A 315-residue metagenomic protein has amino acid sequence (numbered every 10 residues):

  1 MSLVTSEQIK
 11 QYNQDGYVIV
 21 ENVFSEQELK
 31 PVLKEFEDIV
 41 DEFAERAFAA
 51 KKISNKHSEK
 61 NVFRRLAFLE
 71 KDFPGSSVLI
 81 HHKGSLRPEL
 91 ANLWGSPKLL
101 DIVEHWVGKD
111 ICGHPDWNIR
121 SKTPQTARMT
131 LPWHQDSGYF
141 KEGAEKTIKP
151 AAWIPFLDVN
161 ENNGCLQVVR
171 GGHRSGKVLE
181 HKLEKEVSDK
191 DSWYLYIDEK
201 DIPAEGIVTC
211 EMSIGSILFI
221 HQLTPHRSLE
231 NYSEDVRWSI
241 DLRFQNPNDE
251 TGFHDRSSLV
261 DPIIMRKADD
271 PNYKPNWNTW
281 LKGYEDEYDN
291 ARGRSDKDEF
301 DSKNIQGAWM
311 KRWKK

Functional and structural regions predicted by a protein language model:
S2-Q14, E21-W133, Y139-E142, D255: Non-heme Fe(II)-dependent double-stranded beta-helix
K10, V159-P225: Double-stranded beta-helix
S25-E26, I119-S121, G138, V159-E161 (+3 more regions): Short, solvent-exposed loop/turn segments at secondary-structure junctions
E42, I53, F68, I214-F219 (+1 more regions): Non-heme Fe(II)/2-oxoglutarate
K60-R64, L131-D136, D191-P203, H254-P262: Short, surface-exposed loop/helix-turn segments at secondary-structure junctions that function as lids/hinges flanking
D116, T147-W153, N163, I207-T209 (+2 more regions): Extracellular structured ligand-interaction cores
M129-W133, E142-A144, N162-V168, K177-H181 (+1 more regions): A short secondary-structure junction signal
K141-E161, E211-I214, F219, R243-N246: Short, conserved beta-strand element in jelly-roll/cupin
